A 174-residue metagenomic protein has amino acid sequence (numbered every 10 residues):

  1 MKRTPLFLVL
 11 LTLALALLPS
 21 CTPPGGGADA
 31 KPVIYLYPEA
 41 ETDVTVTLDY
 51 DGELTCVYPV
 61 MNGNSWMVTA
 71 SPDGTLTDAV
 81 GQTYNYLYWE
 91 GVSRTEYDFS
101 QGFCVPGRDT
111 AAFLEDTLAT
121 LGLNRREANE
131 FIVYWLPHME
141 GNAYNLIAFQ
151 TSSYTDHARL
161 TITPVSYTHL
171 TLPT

Functional and structural regions predicted by a protein language model:
M1-T4: Positively charged n-region of N-terminal signal peptides that target proteins for export
L6-L8, L123: Extended hydrophobic/Leu-rich segments
L8-V9, F113: N-terminal hydrophobic alpha-helix used for membrane targeting or insertion
V9-A16: Bacterial N-terminal signal peptides
P19-S20: C-terminal motif of bacterial Sec signal peptides marking the signal peptidase cleavage site
P24-L170: Protease-labile, long low-complexity intrinsically disordered regions enriched in Pro/Ser/Thr
